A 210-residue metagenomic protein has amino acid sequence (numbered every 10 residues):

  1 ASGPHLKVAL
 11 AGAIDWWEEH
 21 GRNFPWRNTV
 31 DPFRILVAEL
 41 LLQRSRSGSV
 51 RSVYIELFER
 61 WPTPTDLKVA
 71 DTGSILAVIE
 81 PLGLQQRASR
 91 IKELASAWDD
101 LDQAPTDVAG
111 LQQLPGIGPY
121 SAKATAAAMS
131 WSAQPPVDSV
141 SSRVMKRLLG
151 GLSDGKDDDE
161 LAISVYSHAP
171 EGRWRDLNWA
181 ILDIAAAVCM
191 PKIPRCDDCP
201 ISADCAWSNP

Functional and structural regions predicted by a protein language model:
A1-W16, N23: Charged, compositionally biased N-terminal leader segments and the immediate start of the first structured element
W16-P210: Catalytic cores of DNA base-excision repair glycosylases
